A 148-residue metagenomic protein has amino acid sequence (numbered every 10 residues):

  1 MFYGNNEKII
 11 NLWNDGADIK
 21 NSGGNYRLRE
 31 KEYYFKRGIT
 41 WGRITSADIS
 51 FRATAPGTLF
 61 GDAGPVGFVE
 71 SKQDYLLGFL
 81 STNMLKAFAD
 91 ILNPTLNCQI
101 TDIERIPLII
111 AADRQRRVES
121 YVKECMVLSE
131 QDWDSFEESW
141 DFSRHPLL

Functional and structural regions predicted by a protein language model:
M1-E124, Q131-D134, E138-P146: Polybasic, glycine- and aromatic-enriched phosphate-binding surface used to engage nucleic acids
